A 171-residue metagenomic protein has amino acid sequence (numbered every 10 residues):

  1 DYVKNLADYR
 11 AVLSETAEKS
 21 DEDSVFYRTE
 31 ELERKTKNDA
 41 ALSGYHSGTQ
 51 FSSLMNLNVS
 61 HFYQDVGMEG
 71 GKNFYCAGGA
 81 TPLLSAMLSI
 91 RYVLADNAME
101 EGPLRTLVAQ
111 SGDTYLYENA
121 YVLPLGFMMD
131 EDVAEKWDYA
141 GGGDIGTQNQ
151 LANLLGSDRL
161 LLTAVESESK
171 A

Functional and structural regions predicted by a protein language model:
D1, G67-M68, V122-F127: Short acidic (Asp/Glu) and glycine-rich catalytic loops that position anionic groups and cofactors
D1-Q50, Y117: Extracytoplasmic
N5-Y9, E22, A77-G78, A86-M87 (+2 more regions): Active-site-proximal structural scaffolding
D8-K19, C76-T81, D96-P103: Short alpha-helical segments and helix-capping/turn motifs at coil-helix boundaries
R10-A17, S60-Q64, K72, Q148-A152: Generic detector of well-ordered alpha-helical segments enriched in charged/polar residues, highlighting helical
G48-M87: Luminal/periplasmic acceptor-recognition loop/helix of membrane-associated glycosyltransferases
L84-A171: Flexible, solvent-exposed extracytoplasmic
